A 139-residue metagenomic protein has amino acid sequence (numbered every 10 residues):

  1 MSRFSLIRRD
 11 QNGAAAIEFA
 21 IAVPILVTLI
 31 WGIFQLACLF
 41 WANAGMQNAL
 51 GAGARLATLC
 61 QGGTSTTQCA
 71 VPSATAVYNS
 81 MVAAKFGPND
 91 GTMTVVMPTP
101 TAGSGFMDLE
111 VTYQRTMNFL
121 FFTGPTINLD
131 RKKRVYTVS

Functional and structural regions predicted by a protein language model:
S2-N79: Alpha-helical assembly-interface signal, strongest on the long, hydrophobic N-terminal helix that forms
R3-I7, F86, F119-I127: Short, aromatic- and cysteine-enriched interfacial helices/patches that mediate contacts at lipid membranes
I21, V95-M97, F122: Compositionally biased, intrinsically disordered/low-complexity regions enriched for serine, proline and threonine
V23, N43, G63, D90 (+2 more regions): Solvent-exposed, flexible loop/coil residues
A42, N79-A84, L120-F122: Intrinsically disordered, low-complexity boundary segments flanking structured domains
N48, A52-Q114, S139: Short amphipathic secondary-structure patches
T112, T116-S139: Low-complexity, S/T/G/P-rich flexible repeat/linker segments used as non-globular hinges and stalks within
